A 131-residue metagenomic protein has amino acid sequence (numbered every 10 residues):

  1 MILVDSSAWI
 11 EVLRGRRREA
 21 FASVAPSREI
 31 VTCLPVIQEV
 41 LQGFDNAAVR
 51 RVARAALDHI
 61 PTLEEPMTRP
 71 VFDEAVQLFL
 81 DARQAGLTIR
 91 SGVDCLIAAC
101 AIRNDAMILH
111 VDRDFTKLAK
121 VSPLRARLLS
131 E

Functional and structural regions predicted by a protein language model:
M1-P35, Q42-A55: Short, well-structured N-terminal submotif of metal-dependent ribonuclease cores
V4-D5, C33, R90-S91, D112 (+1 more regions): Histidine- and aromatic-rich ligand-binding microenvironments
A8-W9, V36, V71, I97 (+1 more regions): Alpha-helix capping/helix-boundary segments
R18, I37, R50, F72-V76 (+1 more regions): A general structural signal for well-ordered alpha-helical segments in protein cores
P26-R28, H59-I60, A85, N104 (+1 more regions): Structured helix-beta-strand junction loops
A48-L63, M67-T68: Active-site-proximal, substrate-binding regions of enzyme catalytic domains and RNA-binding/basic surfaces
T62-L109: Active-site neighborhoods of divalent-metal-dependent phosphate/nucleic-acid chemistry enzymes
I102-E131: Acidic, PIN/NYN-like endoribonuclease modules and their adjacent C-terminal/linker elements
